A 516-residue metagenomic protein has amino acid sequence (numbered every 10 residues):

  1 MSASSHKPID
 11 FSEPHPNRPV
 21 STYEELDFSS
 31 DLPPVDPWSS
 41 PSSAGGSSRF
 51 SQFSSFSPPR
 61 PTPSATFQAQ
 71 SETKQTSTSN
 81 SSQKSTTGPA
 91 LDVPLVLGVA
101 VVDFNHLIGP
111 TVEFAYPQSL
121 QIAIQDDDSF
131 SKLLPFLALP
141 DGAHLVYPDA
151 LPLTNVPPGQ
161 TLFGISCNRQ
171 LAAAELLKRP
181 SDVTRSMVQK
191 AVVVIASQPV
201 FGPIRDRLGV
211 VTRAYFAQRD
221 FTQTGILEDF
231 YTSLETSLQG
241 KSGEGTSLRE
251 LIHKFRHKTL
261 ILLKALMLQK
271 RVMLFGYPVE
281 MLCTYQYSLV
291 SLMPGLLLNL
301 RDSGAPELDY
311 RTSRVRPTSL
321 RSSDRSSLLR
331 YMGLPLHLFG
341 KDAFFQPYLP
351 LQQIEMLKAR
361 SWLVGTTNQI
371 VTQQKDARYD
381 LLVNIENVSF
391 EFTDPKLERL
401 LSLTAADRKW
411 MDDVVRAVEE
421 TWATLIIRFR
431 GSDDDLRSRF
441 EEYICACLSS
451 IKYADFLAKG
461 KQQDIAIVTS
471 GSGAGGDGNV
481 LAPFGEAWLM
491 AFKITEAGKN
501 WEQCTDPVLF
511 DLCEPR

Functional and structural regions predicted by a protein language model:
S2-A466, G471, F484, A497: N-terminal module detector in large eukaryotic regulators
D464-R516: Extended, charge-rich low-complexity regions and/or helical-solenoid scaffolds
